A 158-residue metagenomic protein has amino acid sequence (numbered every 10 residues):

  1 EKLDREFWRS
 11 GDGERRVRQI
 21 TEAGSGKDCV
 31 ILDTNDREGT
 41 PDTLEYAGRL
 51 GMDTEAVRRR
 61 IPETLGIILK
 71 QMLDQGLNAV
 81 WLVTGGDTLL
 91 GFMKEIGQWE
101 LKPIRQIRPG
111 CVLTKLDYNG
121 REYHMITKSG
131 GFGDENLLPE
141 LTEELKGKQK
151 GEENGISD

Functional and structural regions predicted by a protein language model:
E1-D158: Active-site catalytic microenvironments in core metabolic enzymes, especially phosphate/sugar-handling
